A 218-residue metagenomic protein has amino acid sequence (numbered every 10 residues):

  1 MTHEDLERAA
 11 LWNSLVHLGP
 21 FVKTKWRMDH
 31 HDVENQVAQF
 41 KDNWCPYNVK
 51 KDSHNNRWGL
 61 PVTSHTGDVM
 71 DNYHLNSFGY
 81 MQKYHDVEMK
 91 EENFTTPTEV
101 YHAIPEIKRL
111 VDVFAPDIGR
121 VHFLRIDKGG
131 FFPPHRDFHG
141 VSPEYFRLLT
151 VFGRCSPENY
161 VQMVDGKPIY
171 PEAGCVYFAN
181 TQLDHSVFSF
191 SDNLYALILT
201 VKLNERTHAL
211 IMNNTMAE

Functional and structural regions predicted by a protein language model:
M1-V113: Non-heme Fe(II)/2-oxoglutarate
L110-F131: A short glycine-rich, His/Asp/Glu-containing loop-to-beta-strand
I118, P133-L148: A short beta-loop-beta micro-motif enriched in histidine and acidic residues
R125-D127, S142-E158: Short, conserved beta-strand element in jelly-roll/cupin
F146-G153, V176-F178, D192-A209: A short hydrophobic beta-strand segment most commonly corresponding to one strand of the jelly-roll/cupin
F152-E172: A short beta-strand-loop-beta hairpin characteristic of the jelly-roll/cupin
I169-D184: Conserved metal-binding segment of the jelly-roll/cupin
S186-F190: Asparagine-centered strand-capping/turn motif at beta-strand->loop junctions
